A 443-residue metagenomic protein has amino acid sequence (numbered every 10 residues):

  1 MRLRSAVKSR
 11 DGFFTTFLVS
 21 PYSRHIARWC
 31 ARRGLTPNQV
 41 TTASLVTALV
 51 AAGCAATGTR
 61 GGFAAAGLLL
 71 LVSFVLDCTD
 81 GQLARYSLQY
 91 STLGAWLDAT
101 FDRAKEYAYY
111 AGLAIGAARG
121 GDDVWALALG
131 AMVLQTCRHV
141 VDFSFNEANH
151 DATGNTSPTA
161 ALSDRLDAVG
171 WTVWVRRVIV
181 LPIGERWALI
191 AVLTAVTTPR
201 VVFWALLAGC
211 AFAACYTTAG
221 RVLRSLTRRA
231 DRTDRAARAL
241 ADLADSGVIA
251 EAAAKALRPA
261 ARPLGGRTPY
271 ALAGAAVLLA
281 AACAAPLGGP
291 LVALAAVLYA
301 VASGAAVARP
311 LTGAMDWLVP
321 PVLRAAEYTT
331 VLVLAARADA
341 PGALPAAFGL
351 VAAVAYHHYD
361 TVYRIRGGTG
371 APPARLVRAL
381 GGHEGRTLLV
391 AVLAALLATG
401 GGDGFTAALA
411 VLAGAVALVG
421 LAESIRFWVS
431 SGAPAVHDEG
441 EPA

Functional and structural regions predicted by a protein language model:
M1-A27, F101-A443: A feature for the membrane-embedded catalytic helix bundles of lipid/isoprenoid biosynthetic enzymes
R24-R32, G81, R85-L88, A95 (+2 more regions): Short amphipathic alpha-helical coupling elements at transmembrane boundaries
W29, L70-S73, S91, A95 (+2 more regions): A generic hydrophobic-helix recognition signal that picks specific residues within alpha-helical hydrophobic
A31-L35, T197: Juxtamembrane segments of multi-pass membrane glycosylation machinery that transfer sugars from lipid-linked donors
L35, G61, Q89, K105-Y109 (+1 more regions): Amphipathic alpha-helical protein-protein interaction surfaces
L35-N38, A64-L68, T92, W96-A99 (+3 more regions): Hydrophobic alpha-helical segments of membrane proteins, primarily the transmembrane helices and their short helical
P37-L93, P290-A300, A408-L412: Membrane-embedded alpha-helical segments that form the functional core of polytopic membrane enzymes, especially those
